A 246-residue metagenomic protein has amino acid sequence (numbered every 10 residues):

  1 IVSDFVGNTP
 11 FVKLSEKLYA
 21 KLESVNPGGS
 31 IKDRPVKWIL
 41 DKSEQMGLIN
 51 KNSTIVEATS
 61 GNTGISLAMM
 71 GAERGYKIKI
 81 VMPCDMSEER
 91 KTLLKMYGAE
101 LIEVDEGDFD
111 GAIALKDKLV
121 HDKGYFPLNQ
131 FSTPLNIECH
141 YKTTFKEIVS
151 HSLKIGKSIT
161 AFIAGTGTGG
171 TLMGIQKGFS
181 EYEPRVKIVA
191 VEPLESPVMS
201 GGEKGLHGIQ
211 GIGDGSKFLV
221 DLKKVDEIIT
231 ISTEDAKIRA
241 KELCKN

Functional and structural regions predicted by a protein language model:
I1-N246: PLP-dependent amino-acid enzyme catalytic core
